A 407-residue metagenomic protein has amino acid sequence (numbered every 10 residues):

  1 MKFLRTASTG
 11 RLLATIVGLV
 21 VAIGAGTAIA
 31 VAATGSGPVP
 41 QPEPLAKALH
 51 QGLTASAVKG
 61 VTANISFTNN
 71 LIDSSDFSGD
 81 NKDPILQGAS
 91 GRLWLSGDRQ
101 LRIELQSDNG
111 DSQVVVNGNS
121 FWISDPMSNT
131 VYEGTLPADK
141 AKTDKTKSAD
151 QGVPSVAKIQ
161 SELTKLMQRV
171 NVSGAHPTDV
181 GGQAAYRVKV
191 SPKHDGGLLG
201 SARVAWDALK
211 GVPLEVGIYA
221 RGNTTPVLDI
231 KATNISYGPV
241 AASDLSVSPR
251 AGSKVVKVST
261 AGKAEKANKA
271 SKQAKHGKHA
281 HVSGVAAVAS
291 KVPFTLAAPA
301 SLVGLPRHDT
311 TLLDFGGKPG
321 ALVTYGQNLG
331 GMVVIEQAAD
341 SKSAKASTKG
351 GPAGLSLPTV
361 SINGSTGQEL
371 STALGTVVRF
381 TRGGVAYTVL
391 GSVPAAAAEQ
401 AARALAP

Functional and structural regions predicted by a protein language model:
M1-L19: N-terminal export and membrane-targeting signals
K2-A7, G26-V131, Q168-I218: N-terminal mature ectodomain segment of secretory-pathway/periplasmic proteins
V17-T27: Core hydrophobic alpha-helical transmembrane segments of single-pass membrane proteins
N70-D76, L136-L163, N171, S356-S361 (+3 more regions): Extracytoplasmic/periplasmic regions of membrane proteins
L71-D73, S78-A89, K263-V385, S392-P407: Short, solvent-exposed recognition patches
Q106-G110, I218-N223, S248-V256: Short, solvent-exposed aromatic-acidic interface loops
L136, T143-Y219, K254-T324: Extended beta-strand-rich segments in extracellular/periplasmic secretory proteins, especially within noncatalytic
V212, G222-T225, D229-S243, G383-P407: Surface-exposed amphipathic alpha-helical segments
